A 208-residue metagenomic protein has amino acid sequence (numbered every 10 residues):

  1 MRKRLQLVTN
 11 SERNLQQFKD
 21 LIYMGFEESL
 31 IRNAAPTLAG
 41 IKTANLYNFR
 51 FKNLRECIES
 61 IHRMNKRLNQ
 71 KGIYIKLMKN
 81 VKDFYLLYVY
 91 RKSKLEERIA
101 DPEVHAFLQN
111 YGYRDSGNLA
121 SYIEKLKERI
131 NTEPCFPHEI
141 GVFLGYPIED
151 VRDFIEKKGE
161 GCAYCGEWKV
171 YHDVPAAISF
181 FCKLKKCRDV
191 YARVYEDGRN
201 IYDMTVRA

Functional and structural regions predicted by a protein language model:
M1-Y47: Short, extreme N-terminal leader segments that mark the start of a protein/domain
R2-Q17, Q109, D115, V174 (+2 more regions): Intrinsic low-complexity, intrinsically disordered or marginally ordered coil/linker segments
A34-G40, I75-N80, K127-T132: Short, flexible, solvent-exposed loop/turn segments with mixed acidic/basic and small polar residues
F51-E59: Short, surface-exposed ligand-recognition loops at beta-strand->loop->(often short) alpha-helix junctions that present
I58-N118: A glycine-rich, hydrophobic loop/mini-helix early in the fold
I123-G141: A mid-sequence, solvent-exposed acidic-amphipathic segment
F136-A163: Hydrophobic/aromatic-rich, well-ordered segments within soluble, folded domains that form packed cores
E167-A208: Long, compositionally biased
